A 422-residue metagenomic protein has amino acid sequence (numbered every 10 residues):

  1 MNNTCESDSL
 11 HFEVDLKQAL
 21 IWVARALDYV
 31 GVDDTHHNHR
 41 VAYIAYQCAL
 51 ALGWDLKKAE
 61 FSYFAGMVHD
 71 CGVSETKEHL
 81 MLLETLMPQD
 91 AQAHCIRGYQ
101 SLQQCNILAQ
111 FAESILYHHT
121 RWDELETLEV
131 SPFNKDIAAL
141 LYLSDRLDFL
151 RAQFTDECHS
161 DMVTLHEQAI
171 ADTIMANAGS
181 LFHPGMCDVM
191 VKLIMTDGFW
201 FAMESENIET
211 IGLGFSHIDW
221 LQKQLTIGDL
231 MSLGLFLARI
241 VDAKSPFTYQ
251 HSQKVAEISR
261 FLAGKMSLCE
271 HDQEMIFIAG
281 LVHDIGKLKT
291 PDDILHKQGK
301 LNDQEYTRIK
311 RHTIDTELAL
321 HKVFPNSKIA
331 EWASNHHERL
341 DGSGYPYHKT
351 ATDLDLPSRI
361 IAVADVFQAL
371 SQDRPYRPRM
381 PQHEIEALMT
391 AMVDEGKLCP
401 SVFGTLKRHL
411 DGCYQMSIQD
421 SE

Functional and structural regions predicted by a protein language model:
N3-E422: Histidine- and acidic-residue-rich, metal-dependent catalytic cores
